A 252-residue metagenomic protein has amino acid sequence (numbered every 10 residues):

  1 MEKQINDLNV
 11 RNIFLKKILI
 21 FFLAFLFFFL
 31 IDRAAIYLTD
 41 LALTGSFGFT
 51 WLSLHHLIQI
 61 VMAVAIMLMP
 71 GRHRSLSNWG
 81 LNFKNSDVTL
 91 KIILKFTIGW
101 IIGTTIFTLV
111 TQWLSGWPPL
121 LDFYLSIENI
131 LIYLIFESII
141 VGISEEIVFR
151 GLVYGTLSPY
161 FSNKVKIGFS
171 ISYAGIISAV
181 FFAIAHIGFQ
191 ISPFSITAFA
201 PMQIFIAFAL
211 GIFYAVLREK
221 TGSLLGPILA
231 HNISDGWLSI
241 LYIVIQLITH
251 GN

Functional and structural regions predicted by a protein language model:
M1-N12: Short, Lys/Arg-rich, polar N-terminal cytosolic tail immediately upstream of the first transmembrane signal-anchor
V10, F14, I18, F22 (+7 more regions): Hydrophobic, aromatic-rich alpha-helical transmembrane segments and their membrane-interface anchor motifs
F14-R74, I92, F123-E128, I132: Alpha-helical transmembrane segments in multi-pass membrane proteins
A24-I36, I58-A63, G99-T108, V141 (+7 more regions): Alpha-helical transmembrane segments of multipass membrane proteins
R33, Y37, T108, Q112 (+2 more regions): Transmembrane helix-loop junctions and nearby membrane-interface residues
D40-L52, S75-S144, P159, I248-N252: Juxtamembrane helix-loop-helix connectors linking adjacent transmembrane helices in multi-pass membrane enzymes
A65-L81, S144, V148-F149, V153-Y154 (+1 more regions): Cytoplasmic juxtamembrane interface segments
I130-N252: Transmembrane helix-loop-helix hairpins at the membrane interface of multi-pass integral membrane proteins
